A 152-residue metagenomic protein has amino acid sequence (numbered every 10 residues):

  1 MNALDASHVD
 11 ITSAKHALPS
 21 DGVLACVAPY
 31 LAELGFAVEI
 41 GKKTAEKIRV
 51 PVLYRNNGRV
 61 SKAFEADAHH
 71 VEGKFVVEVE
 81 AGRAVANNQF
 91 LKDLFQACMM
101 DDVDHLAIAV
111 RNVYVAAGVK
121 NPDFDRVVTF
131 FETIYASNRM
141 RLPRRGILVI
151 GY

Functional and structural regions predicted by a protein language model:
M1-V9: Charged, often low-complexity linker/regulatory segments
A6, S13-A17, Y30-E72, V85-K92 (+1 more regions): Active-site metal-binding core of divalent-cation-utilizing nuclease and nuclease-like domains
H16-L24: Nuclease catalytic cores
E78-D93, A117: Active-site-adjacent loop/helix micro-motif of nuclease/hydrolase catalytic cores
A107-R111: Short internal beta-strands
N112-Y152: Domain-level recognition of nuclease-like catalytic cores that cleave nucleotide substrates
